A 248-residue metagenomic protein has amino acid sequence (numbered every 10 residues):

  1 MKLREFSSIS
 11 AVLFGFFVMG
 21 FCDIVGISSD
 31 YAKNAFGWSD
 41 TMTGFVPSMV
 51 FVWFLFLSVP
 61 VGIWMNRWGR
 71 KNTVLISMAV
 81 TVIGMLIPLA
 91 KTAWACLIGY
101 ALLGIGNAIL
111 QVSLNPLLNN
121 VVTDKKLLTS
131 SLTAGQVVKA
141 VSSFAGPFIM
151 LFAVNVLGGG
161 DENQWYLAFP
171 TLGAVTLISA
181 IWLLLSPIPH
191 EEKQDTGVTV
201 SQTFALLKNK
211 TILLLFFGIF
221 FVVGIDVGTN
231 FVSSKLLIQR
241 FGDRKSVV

Functional and structural regions predicted by a protein language model:
M1-L3, H190-L215: Juxtamembrane intracellular "pre-TM" segments in multi-pass secondary transporters
S7-D40, N115, T229-S234: Extracytoplasmic
V25-G26, N209-V248: Extracytoplasmic gate region of multi-pass secondary transporters
F45-I63: Central cavity-lining transmembrane alpha-helices of secondary-active solute carriers, predominantly the Major
N72-L86: Structural signature of the two symmetry-related core transmembrane helices
L89-G99: Helix-loop junctions at membrane interfaces in 12-TM secondary transporters
A101-V137: Cytoplasmic helix-loop-helix junction between adjacent transmembrane helices in 12-TM secondary transporters
S131-P187: Helix-loop-helix hairpin linking two adjacent transmembrane segments in secondary transporters
